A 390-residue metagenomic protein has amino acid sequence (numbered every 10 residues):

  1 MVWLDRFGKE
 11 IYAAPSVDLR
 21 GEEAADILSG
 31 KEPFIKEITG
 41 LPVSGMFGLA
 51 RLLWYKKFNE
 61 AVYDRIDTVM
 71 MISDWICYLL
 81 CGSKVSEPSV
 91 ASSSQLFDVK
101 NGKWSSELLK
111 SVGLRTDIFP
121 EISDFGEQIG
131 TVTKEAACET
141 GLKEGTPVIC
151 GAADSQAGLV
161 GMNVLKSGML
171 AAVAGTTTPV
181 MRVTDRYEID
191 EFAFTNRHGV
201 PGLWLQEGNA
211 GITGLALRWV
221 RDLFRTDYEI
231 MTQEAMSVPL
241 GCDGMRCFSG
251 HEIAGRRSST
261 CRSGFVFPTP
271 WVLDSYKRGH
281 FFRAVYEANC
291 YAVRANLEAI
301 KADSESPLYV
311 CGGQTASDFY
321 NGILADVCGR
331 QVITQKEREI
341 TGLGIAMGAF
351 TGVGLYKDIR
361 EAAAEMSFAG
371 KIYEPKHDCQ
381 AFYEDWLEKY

Functional and structural regions predicted by a protein language model:
M1-S16, P42-M46, C77-D98, E121-D124: Short beta-strand-loop/turn "lid" adjacent to the catalytic site in phosphate-handling enzymes
V2-R6, D26-L28, T184: Short, conserved acidic/polar surface loops in the N-terminal third of protein domains
A13-E23, I27: Conserved beta-strand -> loop -> alpha-helix junction used to position metal-binding or nucleic-acid-contacting
V17, G126, G312: Residues that line or immediately flank small-molecule/substrate-binding pockets and catalytic motifs
E22, S29-V85, Q95-S106, K110-G113 (+2 more regions): Active-site core segments that coordinate phosphate-bearing ligands/cofactors across diverse enzyme families
P120-Q128, E234-S237: Short linear loop/turn motifs
